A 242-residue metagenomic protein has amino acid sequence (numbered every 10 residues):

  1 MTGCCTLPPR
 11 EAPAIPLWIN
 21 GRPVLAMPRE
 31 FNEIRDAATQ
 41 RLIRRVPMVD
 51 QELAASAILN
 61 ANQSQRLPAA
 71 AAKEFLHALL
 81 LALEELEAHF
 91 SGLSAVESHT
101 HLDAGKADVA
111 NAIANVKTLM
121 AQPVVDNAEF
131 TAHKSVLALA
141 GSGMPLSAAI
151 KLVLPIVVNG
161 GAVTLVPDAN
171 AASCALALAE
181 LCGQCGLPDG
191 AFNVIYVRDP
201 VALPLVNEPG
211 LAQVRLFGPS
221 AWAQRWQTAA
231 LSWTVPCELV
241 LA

Functional and structural regions predicted by a protein language model:
M1-N127, P155, A169: N-terminal Rossmann-like NAD(P)+-binding subdomain of aldehyde/semialdehyde dehydrogenases
P123-A242: Rossmann-like NAD(P) dinucleotide-binding subdomain of oxidoreductase/dehydrogenase enzymes
